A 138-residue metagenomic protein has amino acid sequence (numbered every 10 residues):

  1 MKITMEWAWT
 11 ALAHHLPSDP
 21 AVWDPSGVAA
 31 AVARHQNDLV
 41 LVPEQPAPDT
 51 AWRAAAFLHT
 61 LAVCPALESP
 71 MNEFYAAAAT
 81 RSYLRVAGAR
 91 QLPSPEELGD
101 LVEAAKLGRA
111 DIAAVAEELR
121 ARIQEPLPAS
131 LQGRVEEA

Functional and structural regions predicted by a protein language model:
M1-A138: FIC/Doc superfamily catalytic core
